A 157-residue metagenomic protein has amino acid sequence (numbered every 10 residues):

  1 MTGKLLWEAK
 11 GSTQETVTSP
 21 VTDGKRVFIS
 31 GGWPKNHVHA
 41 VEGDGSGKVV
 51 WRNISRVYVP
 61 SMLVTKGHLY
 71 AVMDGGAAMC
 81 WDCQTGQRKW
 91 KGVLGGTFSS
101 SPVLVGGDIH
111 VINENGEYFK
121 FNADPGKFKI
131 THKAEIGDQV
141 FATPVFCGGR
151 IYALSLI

Functional and structural regions predicted by a protein language model:
M1-I157: Noncatalytic, solvent-exposed loop/strand surfaces of beta-propeller-type extracellular/periplasmic domains
